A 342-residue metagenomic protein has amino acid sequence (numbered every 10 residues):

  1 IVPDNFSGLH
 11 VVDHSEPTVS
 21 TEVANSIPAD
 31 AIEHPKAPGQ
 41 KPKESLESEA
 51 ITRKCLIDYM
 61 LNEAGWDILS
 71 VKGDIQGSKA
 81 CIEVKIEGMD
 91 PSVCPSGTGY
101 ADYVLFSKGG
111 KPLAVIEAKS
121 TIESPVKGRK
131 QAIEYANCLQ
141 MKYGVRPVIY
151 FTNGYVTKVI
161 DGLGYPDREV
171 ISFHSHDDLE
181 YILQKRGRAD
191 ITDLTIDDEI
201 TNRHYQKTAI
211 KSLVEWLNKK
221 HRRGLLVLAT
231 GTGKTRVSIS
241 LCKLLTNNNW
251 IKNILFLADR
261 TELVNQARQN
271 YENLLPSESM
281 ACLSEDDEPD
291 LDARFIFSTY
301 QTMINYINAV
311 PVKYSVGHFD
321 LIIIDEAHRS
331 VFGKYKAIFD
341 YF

Functional and structural regions predicted by a protein language model:
I1-N253, A258, E262-E278, L291-F295 (+2 more regions): ATP-dependent helicase/translocase motor core
S124, V159, Y306, V331-G333: Extracytoplasmic/secreted cell-surface and envelope-processing proteins
E278-S284: Catalytic cores of enzymes
E288: A motif-centric feature for acidic-aromatic and gly/ser/thr-rich catalytic loops and repeats
Q301-I304, A327-R329: Short beta->alpha connector loops
V312-F342: SF2 helicase catalytic motif II
